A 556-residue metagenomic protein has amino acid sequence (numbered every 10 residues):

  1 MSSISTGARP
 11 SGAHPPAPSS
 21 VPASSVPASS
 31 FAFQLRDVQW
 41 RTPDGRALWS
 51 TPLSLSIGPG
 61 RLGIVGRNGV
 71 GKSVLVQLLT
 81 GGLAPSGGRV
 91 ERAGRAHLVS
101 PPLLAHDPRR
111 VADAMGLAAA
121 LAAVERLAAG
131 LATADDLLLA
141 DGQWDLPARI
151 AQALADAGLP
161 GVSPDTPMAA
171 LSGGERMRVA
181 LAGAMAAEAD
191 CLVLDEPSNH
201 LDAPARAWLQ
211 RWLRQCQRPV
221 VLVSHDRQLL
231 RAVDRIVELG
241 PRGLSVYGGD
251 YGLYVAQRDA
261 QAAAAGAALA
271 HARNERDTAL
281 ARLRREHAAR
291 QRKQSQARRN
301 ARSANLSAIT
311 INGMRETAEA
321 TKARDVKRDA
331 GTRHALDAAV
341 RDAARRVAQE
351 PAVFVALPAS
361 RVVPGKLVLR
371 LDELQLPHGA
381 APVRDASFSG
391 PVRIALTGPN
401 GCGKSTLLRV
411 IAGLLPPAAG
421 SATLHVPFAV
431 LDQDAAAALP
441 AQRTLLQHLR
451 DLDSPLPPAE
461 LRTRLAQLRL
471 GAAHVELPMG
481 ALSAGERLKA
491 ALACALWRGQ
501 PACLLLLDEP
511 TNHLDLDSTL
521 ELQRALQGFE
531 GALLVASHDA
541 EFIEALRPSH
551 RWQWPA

Functional and structural regions predicted by a protein language model:
S2-G12, P27-R41, A120-M177, Q257-H378: Coupling and communication elements adjacent to P-loop NTPase active sites across diverse families
R61-L62, S73-D136, E238, P391-C402 (+3 more regions): ABC ATPase nucleotide-binding domain signature region
N68, S172, N400, S483: ABC transporter NBD signature
L103-A170, Q433-C503, E509: ABC-family P-loop ATPase nucleotide-binding domains
L181, L492, T511, L522: Hydrophobic anchor residue at the start of the ABC signature
M185, F388, L496-R498: ABC ATPase C-loop
L192-E196, L201, L431, L504-E509 (+1 more regions): Catalytic Walker B motif of ABC-type/P-loop ATPase nucleotide-binding domains
R227-A232, L253, D539-A545: Conserved H-loop
